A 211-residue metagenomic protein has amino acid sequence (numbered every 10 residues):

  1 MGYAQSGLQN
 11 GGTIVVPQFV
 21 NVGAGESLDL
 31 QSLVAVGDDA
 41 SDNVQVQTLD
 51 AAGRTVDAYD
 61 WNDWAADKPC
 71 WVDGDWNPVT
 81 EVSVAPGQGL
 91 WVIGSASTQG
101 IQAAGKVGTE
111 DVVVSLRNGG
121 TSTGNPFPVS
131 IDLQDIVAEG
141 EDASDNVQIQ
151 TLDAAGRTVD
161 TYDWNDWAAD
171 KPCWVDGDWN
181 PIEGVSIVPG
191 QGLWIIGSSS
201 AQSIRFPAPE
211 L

Functional and structural regions predicted by a protein language model:
G2-A52, E81-D153, I187-L211: A short, polar beta-strand/turn micro-motif
T55-P86, V159-P189: A cross-kingdom feature marking solvent-exposed beta-strand/loop segments within repeated, beta-rich binding/scaffold
Q148-Q150, G156, T161-D163: A small/polar active-site loop signature that marks catalytic segments
